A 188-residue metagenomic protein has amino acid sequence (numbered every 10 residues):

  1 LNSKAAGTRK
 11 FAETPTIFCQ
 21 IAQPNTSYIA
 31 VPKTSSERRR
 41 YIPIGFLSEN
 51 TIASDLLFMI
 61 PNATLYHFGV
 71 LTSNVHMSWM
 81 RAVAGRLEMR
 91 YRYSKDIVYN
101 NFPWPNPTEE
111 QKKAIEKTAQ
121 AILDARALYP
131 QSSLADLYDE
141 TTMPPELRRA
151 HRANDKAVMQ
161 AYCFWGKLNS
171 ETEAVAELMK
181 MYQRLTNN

Functional and structural regions predicted by a protein language model:
L1-K117, R184-N188: Polybasic, glycine- and aromatic-enriched phosphate-binding surface used to engage nucleic acids
Y99-N188: Non-catalytic DNA-recognition/assembly elements of restriction-modification systems
